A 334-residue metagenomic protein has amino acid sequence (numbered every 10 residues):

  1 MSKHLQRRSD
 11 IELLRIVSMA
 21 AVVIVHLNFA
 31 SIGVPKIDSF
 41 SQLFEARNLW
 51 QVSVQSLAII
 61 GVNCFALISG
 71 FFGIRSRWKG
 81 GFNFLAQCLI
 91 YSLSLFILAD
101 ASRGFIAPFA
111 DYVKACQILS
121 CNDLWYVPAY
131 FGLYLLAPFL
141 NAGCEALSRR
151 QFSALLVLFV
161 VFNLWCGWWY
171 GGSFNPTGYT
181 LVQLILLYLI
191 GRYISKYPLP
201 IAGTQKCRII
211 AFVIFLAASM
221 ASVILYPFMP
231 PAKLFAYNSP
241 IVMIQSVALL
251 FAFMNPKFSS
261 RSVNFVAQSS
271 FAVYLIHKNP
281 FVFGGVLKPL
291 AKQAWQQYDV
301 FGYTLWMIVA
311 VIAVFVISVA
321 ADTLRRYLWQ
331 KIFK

Functional and structural regions predicted by a protein language model:
M1-V161, S269, P289-K334: Membrane-cytosol interface segments of multi-pass membrane proteins, especially ER/Golgi lipid-handling enzymes
A20-L27, Y91-D100, L156-Y170, F212-P227 (+1 more regions): Aromatic-anchored segments of alpha-helical transmembrane domains
L49-V62, K114-A129, W168-L187, S222-V247 (+1 more regions): Interfacial loop-to-helix transition and helix-capping segments at the boundaries of transmembrane helices
L133-A142, Y188-P200, Q245-F258: Alpha-helical transmembrane segments in multipass membrane proteins, preferentially the mid-helix core
A146-A154, A202-I210, R261-V263: Membrane-interfacial entry segments at the cytosolic side of transmembrane helices
Q151-P198: Loop-centered beta-sheet repeat module
L187, G191, I210-A218, Y237 (+2 more regions): A general structural signal for well-ordered alpha-helical packing
M220-L328: Alpha-helical transmembrane segments of multi-pass integral membrane proteins
